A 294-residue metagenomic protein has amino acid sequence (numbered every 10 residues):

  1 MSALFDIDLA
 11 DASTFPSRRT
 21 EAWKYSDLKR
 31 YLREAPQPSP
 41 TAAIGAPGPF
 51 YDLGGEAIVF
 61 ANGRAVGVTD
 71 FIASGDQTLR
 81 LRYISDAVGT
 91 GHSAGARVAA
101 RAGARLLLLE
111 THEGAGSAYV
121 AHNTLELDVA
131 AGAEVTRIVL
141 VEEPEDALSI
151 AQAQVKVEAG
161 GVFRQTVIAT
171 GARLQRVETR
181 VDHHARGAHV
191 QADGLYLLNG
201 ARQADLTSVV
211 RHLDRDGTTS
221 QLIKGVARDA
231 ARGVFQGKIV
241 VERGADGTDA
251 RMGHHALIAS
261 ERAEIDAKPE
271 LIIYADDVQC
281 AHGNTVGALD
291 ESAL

Functional and structural regions predicted by a protein language model:
M1-D229, G233-K238, R243: Glycine-rich and polybasic anion-binding loops at the starts of cofactor/ligand-binding domains
S149, A256-I258, D277-G283: Active-site-adjacent structural elements in folded domains
Q175-E178, A259-I265, C280: Short, functional N-terminal and low-complexity linear motifs
T219-Q221, G247-R251, D266-K268, C280-G283: Extended hydrophobic-aromatic, low-complexity segments
E242-G244, T248, H254-A263: A translation/RNA-centric and nucleic-acid-associated enzymatic feature enriched in Class II aminoacyl-tRNA synthetases
I265-L294: Amphipathic, heptad-repeat alpha-helical segments used for oligomerization and assembly
